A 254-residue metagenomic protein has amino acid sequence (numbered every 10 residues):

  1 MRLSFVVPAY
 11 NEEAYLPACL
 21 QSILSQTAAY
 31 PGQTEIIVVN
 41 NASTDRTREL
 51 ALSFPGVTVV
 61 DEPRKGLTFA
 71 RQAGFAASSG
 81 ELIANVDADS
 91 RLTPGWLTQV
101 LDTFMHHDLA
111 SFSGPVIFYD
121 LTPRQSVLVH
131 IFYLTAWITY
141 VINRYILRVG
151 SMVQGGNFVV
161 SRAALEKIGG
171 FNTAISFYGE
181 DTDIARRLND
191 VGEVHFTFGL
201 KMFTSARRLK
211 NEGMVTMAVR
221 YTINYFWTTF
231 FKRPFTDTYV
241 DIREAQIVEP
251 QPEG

Functional and structural regions predicted by a protein language model:
E12-T27: Short, well-formed alpha-helical segments that are part of the catalytic scaffolds of diverse glycosyltransferases
A14-P17, T44-S53: Acidic helix N-cap motif at the loop->helix transition within catalytic regions of sugar-transfer enzymes
S22, N40-R48, S90: A conserved acidic beta->alpha catalytic loop
E62-S78: Glycine-rich, basic loop-to-helix element that forms the pyrophosphate-binding segment of sugar-nucleotide handling
I83: Short aromatic/hydrophobic "clamp" motif used to bind/position activated sugar donors
G95-S126: Conserved donor NDP-sugar-binding/catalytic core segment of glycosyltransferases
G114-D120, V129-S151: Short, flexible, basic/aromatic active-site loop/helix in glycosyltransferases
F177-I184: Acidic donor-binding loop at a coil-to-helix junction in glycosyltransferase catalytic cores that engages
